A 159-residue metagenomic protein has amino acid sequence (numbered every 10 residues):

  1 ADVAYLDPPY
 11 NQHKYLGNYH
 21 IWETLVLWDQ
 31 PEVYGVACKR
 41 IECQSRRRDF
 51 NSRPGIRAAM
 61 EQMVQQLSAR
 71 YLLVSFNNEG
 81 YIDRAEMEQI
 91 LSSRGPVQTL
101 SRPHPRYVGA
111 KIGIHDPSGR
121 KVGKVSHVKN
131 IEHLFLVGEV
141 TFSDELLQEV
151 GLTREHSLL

Functional and structural regions predicted by a protein language model:
A1-L159: Class I S-adenosyl-L-methionine-dependent methyltransferase catalytic core
